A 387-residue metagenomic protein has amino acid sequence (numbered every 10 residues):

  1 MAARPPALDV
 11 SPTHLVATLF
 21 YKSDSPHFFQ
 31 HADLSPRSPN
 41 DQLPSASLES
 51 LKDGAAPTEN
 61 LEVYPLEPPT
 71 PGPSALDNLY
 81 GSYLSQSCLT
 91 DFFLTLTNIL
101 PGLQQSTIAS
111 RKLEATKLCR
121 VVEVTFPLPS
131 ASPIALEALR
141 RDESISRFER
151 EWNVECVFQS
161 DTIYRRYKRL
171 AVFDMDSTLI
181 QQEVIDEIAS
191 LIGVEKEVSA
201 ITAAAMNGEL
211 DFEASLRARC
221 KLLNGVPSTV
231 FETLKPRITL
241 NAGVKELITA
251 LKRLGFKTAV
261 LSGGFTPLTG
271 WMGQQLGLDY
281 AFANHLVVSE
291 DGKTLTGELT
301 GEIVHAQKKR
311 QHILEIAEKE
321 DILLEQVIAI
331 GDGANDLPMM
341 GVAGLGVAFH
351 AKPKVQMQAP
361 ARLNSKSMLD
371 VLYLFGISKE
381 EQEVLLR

Functional and structural regions predicted by a protein language model:
M1-F173, R387: Non-catalytic pre-domain segments flanking phosphatase-related domains
M1-H14, D24, G225-V226, T233-R387: C-terminal cap/substrate-recognition subdomain and adjoining C-terminal extension of metal-dependent phosphatase-like
L79, Y83, S87, L113-P127 (+3 more regions): Alpha-helical substrate-recognition element adjacent to the catalytic core
S85, L89, A138-R141, F212 (+3 more regions): Generic structural signal for well-ordered, non-membrane alpha-helical segments in soluble metabolic enzymes
L103-T107, S199, F231-E232, L324: Short, surface-exposed acidic
R169-A171, A203, V327: Residue-level marker of motif borders
A171-T178, D332-G333: A short acidic Gly-Thr/Ser loop motif
